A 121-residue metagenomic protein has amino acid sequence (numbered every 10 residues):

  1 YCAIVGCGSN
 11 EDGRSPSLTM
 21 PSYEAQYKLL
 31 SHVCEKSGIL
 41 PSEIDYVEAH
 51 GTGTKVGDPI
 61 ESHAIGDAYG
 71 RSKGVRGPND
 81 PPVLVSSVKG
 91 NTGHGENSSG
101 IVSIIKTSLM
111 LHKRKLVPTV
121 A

Functional and structural regions predicted by a protein language model:
Y1-A121: Condensing-enzyme catalytic core of the thiolase-fold
